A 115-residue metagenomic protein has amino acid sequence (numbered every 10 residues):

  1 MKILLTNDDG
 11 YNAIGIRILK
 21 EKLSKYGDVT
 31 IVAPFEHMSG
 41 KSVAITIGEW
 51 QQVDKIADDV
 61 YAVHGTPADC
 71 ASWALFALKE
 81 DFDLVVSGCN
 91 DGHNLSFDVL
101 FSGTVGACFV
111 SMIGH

Functional and structural regions predicted by a protein language model:
I3, I14-D81: A cross-family phosphate/adenosyl-ligand binding-site feature
L5-N12, D98-V99: Short, glycine-rich nucleotide/cofactor-binding loops
D9, H37, T66-P67, N90-H93: Short glycine-rich anion-binding loops that position phosphate/pyrophosphate groups of nucleotides and phosphorylated
L84: Short, Asp-centered acidic motifs that coordinate Mg2+ and/or phosphate in catalytic or ligand-binding sites
S87-C89, H115: Short beta-strands and strand-loop turn motifs
H93-S102: Glycine/threonine-rich flexible loop motifs
F101-H115: Short, acidic/small-residue loops that bind anionic groups at enzyme active sites
